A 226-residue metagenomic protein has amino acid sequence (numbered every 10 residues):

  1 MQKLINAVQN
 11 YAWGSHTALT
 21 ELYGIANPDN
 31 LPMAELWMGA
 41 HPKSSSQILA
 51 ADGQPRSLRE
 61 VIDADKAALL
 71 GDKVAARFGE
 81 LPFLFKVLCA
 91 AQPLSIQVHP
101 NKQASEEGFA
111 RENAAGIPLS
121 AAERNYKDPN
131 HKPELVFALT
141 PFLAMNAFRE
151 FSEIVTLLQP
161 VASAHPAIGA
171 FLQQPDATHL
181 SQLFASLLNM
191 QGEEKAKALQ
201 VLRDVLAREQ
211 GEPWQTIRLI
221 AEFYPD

Functional and structural regions predicted by a protein language model:
M1-Q215: Transition-metal
E212-D226: Helix-hairpin-helix/helix-loop-helix acidic hairpins
